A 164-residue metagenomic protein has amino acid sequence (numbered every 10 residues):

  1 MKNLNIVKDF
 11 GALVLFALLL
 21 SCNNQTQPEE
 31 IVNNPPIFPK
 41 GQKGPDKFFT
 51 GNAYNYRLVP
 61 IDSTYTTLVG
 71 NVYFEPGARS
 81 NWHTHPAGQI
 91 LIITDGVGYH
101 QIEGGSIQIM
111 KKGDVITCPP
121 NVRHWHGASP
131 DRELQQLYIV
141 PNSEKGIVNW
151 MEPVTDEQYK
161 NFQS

Functional and structural regions predicted by a protein language model:
K2-G11: Bacterial N-terminal signal peptides that target proteins for export
L19-S21: C-terminal motif of bacterial Sec signal peptides marking the signal peptidase cleavage site
N23-T66, I147-S164: A short, N-terminal "cap"/entry segment at the start of jelly-roll beta-barrel domains of the cupin/DSBH fold
N71-E75, T84-H100, I139-P141: Short, conserved beta-strand element in jelly-roll/cupin
W82, H100-Q101, R123-S129: Short beta-strand His + acidic residue motifs that chelate non-heme Fe in jelly-roll/DSBH and cupin folds
G104-N121: Short acidic-glycine-tyrosine-enriched beta hairpin
D131-N149: A short hydrophobic beta-strand segment most commonly corresponding to one strand of the jelly-roll/cupin
